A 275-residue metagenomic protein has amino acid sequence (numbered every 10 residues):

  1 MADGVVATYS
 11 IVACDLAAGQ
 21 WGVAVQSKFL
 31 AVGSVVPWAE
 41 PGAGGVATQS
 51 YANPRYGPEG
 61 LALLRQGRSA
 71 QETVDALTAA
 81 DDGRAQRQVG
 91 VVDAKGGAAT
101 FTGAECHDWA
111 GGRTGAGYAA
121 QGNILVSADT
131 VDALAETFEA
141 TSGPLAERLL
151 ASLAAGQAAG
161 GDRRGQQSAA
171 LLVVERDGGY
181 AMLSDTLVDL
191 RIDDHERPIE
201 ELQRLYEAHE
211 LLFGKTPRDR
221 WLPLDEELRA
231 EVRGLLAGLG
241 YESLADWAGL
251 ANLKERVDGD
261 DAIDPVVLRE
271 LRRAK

Functional and structural regions predicted by a protein language model:
A2-E226: N-terminal nucleophile
R220-G259, E270-K275: A short amphipathic alpha-helical interaction element
